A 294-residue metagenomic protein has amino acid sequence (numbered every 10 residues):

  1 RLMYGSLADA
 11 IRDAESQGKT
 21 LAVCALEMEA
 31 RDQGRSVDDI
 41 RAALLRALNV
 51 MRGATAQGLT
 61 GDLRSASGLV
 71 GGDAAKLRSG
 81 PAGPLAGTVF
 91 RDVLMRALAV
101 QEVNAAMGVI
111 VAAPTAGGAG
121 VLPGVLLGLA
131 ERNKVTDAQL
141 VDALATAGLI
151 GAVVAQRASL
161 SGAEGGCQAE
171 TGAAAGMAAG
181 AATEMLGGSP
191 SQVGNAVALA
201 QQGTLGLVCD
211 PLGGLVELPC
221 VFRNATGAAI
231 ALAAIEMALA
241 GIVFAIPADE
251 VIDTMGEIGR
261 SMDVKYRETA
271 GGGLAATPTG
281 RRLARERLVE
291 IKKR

Functional and structural regions predicted by a protein language model:
R1-G108, G241, A248-R294: Generic N-terminal targeting/processing segments that precede catalytic cores or assembly contacts
F90-A105, G128-R157: Helix-rich "cap/lid" substructures immediately adjacent to catalytic or cofactor-binding pockets
Q101-V111, V154-E164, P211-V216: Glycine/charged-rich beta-loop-alpha catalytic/anionic-binding loops adjacent to active sites
E102-L127, C167-A175: Glycine/serine-rich anion-binding loops at beta->alpha junctions that coordinate negatively charged ligand groups
A119, G128, A143, G148 (+2 more regions): Conserved mixed alpha/beta catalytic, RNA-binding, or beta-rich assembly cores of soluble enzyme, regulatory
P123-V135, A179-G187: Alpha-helical support elements that line or immediately flank enzyme active sites and cofactor-binding pockets
A155, L160-Q168, A174-A175, A179 (+1 more regions): N-terminal glycine-/lysine-enriched basic segments
G180, E184-R294: Functionally critical mobile loop/hinge segments
